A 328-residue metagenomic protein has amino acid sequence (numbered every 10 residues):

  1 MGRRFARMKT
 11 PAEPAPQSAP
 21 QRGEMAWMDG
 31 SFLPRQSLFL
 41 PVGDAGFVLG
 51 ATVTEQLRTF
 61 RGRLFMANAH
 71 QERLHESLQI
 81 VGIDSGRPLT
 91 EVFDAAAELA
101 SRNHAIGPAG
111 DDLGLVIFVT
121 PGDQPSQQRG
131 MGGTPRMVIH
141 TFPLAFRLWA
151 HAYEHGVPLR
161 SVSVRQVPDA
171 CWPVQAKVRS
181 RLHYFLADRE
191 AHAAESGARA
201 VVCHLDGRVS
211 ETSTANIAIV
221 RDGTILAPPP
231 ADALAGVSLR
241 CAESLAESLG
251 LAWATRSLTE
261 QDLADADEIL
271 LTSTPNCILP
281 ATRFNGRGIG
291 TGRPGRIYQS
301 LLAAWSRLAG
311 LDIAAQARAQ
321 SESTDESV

Functional and structural regions predicted by a protein language model:
M1-V201, L205-R208, L234, E243-V328: Conserved alpha/beta cores of soluble small-molecule-handling proteins
A200-V201, R208-P230, A235: Glycine- and Gly-Pro-enriched alpha-helical subdomains that act as flexible, kink-prone "lid/hinge" or packing modules
S238-L239: Secondary-structure junction motif
